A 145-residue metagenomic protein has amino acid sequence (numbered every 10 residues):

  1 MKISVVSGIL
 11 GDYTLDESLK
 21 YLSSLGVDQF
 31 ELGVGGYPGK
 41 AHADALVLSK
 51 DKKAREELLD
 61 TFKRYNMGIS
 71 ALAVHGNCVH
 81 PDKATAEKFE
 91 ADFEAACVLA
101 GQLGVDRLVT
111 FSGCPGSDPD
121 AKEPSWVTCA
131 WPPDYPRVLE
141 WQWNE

Functional and structural regions predicted by a protein language model:
M1-S4, F62-K63: N-terminal amphipathic alpha-helix/helix-capping segment at the start of soluble metabolic enzymes
I3-S7, D28-L32, I69-V74, L108-T110: Hydrophobic faces of well-ordered beta-strands that scaffold small-molecule active sites in alpha/beta enzyme cores
I9, L48-S49, E87, N144: Residue-level marker of alpha-helix boundaries and capping positions
I9-G11, V34-P38, G76-C78, S112-G116: Active-site-proximal loop/turn and secondary-structure-junction residues that shape catalytic pockets, frequently
G11-E17: Short N-terminal binding/cap micro-motifs at the start of the first secondary-structure element
E17, Y21, R55-Y65, A71 (+1 more regions): Active-site acidic/histidine proton-transfer and metal-coordination neighborhood in alpha/beta enzyme cores
G33, A41-T61: Glycine-rich, positively charged N-terminal anion/phosphate-binding segment
K40-V47, H75, K83, G113: Vicinal oxygen chelate
